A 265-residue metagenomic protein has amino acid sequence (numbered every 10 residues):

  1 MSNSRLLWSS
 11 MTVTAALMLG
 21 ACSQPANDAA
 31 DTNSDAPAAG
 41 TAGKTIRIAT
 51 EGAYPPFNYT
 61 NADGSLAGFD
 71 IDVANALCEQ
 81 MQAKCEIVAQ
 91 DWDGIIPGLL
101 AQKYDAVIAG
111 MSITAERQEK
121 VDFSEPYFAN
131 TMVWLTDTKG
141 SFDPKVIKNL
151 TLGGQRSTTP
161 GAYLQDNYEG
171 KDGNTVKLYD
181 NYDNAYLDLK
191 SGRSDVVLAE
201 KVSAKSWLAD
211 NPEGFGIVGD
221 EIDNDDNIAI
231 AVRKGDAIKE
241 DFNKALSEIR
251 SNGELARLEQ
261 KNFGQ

Functional and structural regions predicted by a protein language model:
M18-A21: C-terminal motif of bacterial Sec signal peptides marking the signal peptidase cleavage site
S23-A26: Bacterial signal peptide processing site
D31-D35, T136-L152, E240: Flexible hinge/capping segments at coil-to-helix
T45-G68: Short glycine-rich His-centered loop
G52, F128-T136, K205-S247, F263-Q265: Periplasmic-binding protein-like
T60, A74-Q82, P160-Y179, L208-P212 (+1 more regions): Ligand-binding cleft/hinge of the Venus flytrap
I71, N75, E79, K84-V146 (+1 more regions): Acidic, polar ligand-binding/catalytic clefts
G94, M111-E119, Q165, K190-S191 (+1 more regions): A ligand-binding cleft/hinge motif common to bilobed small-molecule-binding domains
